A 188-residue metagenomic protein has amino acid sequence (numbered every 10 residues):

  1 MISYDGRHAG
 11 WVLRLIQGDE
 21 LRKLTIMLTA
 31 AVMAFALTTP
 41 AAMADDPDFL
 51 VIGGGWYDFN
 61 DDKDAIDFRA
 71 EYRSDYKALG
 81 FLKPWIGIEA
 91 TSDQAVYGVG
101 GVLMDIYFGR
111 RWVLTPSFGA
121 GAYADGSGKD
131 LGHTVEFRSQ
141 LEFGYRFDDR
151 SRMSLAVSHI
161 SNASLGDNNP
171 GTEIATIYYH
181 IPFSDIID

Functional and structural regions predicted by a protein language model:
M1-D46, S184-D188: Cleavable N-terminal export/targeting peptides
A42-S74, D185: Outer-membrane beta-barrel initiation region
D48-L50, K77-L82, R110-L114, D149-L155 (+1 more regions): Repeated loop/turn-to-beta-strand initiation elements of outer-membrane beta-barrel proteins
L50, D64-A70, L82-P84, V96-V102 (+2 more regions): Hydrophobic, lipid-facing positions within transmembrane beta-strands of outer-membrane proteins
L50-G54, P84-I88, L114-F118, S139 (+2 more regions): Membrane-embedded beta-strand positions of outer-membrane beta-barrel proteins
W56-I66, I88-V99, G126-T134, S164-T172: Solvent-exposed loop/turn segments connecting transmembrane beta-strands in outer-membrane beta-barrel proteins
Y72-Y76, M104-I106, Y145, H159 (+1 more regions): Residue-level signature of outer-membrane beta-barrel architecture
P170-D188: Outer-membrane beta-barrel "beta-signal"
